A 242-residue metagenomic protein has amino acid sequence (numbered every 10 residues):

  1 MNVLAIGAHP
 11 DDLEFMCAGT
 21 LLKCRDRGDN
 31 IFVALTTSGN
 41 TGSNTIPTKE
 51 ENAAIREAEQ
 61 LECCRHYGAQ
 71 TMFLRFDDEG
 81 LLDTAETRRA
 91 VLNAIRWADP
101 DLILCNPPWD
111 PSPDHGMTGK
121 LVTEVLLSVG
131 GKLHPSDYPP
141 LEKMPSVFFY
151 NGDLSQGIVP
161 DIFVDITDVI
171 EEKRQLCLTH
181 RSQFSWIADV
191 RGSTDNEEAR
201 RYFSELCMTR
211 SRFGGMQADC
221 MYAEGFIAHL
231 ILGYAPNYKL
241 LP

Functional and structural regions predicted by a protein language model:
M1-A98, I227, G233-K239: Active-site rim/loop-helix segments in enzyme catalytic domains that contact anionic ligands
M1-L4, T84-P242: Metal-dependent de-N-acetylase/amidase catalytic core
